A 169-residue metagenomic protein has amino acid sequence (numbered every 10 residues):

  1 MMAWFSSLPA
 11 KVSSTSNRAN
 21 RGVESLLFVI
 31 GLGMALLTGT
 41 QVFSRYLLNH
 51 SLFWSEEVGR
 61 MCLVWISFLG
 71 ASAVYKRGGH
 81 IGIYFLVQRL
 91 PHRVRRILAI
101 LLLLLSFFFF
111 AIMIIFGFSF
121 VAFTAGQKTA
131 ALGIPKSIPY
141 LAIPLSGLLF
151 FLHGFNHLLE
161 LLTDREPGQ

Functional and structural regions predicted by a protein language model:
M1-Q169: Alpha-helical transmembrane segments and membrane-interface helix-loop junctions in multi-pass membrane proteins
